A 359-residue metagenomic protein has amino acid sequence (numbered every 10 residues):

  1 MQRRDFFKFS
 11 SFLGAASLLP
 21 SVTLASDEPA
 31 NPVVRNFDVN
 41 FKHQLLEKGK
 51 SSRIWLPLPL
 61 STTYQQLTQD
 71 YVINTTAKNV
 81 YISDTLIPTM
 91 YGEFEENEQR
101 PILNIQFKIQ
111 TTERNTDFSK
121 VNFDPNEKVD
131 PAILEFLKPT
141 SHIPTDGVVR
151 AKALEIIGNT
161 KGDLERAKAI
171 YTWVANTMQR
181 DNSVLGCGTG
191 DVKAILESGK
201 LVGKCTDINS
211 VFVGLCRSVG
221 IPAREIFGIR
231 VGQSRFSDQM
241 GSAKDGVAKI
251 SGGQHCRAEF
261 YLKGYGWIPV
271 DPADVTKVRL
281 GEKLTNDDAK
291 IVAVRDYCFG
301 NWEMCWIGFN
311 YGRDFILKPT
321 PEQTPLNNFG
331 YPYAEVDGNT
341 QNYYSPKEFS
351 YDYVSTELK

Functional and structural regions predicted by a protein language model:
D5-A25: N-terminal export signals
F7, A25-N115: Intrinsically disordered, low-complexity N-terminal segments that are enriched in acidic
L58-L60, F107-I109, N122, F227-I229 (+1 more regions): A mature extracytoplasmic/lumenal domain signature
D84, N104-D181, G186-G199: Acidic low-complexity segments
E95-P144, M304, P321-K359: Secretory-pathway-linked proteins and extracytosolic
N159, D163-A167, T172-C256, K263 (+1 more regions): Active-site neighborhood of thiol-dependent amide/isopeptide-bond enzymes
Q233-S237, G241-K359: Active-site rim recognition segments
